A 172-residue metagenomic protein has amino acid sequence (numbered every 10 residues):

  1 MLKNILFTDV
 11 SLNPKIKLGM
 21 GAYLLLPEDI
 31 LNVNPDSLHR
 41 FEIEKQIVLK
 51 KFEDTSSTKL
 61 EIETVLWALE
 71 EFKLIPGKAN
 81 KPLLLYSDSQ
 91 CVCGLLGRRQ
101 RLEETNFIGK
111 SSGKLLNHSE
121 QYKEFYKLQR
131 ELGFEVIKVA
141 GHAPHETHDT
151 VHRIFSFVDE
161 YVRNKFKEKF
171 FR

Functional and structural regions predicted by a protein language model:
M1-K59, E71, F157-E160, N164-F170: RNase H-like nuclease fold core
L12-K17, L66-I154: RNase H catalytic domain
L60, T64: Loop-to-helix element that buttresses phosphate recognition and phosphoryl-transfer chemistry
